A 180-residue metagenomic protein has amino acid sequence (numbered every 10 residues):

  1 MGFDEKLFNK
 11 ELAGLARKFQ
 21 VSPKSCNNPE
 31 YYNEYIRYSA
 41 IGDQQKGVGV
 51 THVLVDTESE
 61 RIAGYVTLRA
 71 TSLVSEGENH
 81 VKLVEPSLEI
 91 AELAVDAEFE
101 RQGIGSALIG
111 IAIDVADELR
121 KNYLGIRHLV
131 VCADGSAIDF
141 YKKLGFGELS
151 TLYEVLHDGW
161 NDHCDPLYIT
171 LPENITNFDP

Functional and structural regions predicted by a protein language model:
M1-Q102, G110-V130, D134, I138-P180: Non-catalytic substrate-recognition and accessory regions of acyl/acetyltransferase enzymes
S106: Residues forming the Rossmann-fold NAD(P)(H) cofactor-binding site
